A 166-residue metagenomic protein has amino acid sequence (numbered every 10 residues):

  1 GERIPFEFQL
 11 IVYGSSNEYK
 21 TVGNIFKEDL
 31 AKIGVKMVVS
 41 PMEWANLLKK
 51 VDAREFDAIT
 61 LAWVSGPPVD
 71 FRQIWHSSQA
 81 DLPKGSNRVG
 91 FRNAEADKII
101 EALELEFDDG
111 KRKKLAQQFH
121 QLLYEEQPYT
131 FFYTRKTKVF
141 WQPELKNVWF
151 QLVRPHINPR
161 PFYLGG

Functional and structural regions predicted by a protein language model:
G1-R3, G90: Flexible hinge/switch segments at interdomain interfaces of large molecular machines
I4-S15, M37-S40, D57, N158: Short, well-ordered beta-strand elements
G14, E18-E28, L48-G166: Detector for C-terminal structural segments
I25-V39: Short alpha-helix C-terminal cap/hinge motif
V39-K49: Short helix-initiation/N-cap motifs at beta->coil->alpha
